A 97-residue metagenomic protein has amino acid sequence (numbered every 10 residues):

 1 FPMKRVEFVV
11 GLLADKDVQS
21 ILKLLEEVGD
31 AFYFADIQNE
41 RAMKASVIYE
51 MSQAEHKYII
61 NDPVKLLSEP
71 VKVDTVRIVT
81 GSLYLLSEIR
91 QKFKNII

Functional and structural regions predicted by a protein language model:
F1, S52, F93-I97: Active-site catalytic pocket residues across diverse enzymes, especially alpha/beta-hydrolases
F1-A31: Nucleotide phosphate-binding/pyrophosphate-handling subdomain across enzymes that bind or process nucleotide phosphates
K4, K57-Y58, K94-N95: Residue-level marker of intrinsically disordered, low-complexity segments enriched for small/polar residues
V10-A14, D36-I37, G81: Cofactor-binding loop segments of dinucleotide-utilizing enzymes, especially the Rossmann-like FAD- and NAD(P)+-binding
D17, K44, L85: Short phosphate-engaging motifs
S20-V76: C-terminal helical cap/extension that packs against the catalytic core of soluble nucleotide-cofactor enzymes
K65-K94: A glycine-rich beta-strand to alpha-helix segment that forms a phosphate/ribose-binding loop at ligand/cofactor sites
